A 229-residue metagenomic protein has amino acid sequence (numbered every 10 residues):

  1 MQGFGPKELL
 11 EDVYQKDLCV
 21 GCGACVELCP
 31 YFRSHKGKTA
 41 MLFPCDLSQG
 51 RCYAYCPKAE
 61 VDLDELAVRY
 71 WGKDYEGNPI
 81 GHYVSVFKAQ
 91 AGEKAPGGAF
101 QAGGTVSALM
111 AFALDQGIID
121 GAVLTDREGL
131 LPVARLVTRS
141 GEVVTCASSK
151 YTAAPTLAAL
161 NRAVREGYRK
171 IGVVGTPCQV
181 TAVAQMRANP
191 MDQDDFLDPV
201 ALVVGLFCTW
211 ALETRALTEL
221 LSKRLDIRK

Functional and structural regions predicted by a protein language model:
M1-E8: A detector for short, charged/polar N-terminal pre-domain segments
Q2, Y14-P44, Q49-G72: Iron-sulfur cluster-binding cysteine motifs and their immediate structural context in ferredoxin-like electron-transfer
L63-K229: Iron-sulfur-associated redox domains of electron-transfer enzymes in respiratory and anaerobic energy metabolism
